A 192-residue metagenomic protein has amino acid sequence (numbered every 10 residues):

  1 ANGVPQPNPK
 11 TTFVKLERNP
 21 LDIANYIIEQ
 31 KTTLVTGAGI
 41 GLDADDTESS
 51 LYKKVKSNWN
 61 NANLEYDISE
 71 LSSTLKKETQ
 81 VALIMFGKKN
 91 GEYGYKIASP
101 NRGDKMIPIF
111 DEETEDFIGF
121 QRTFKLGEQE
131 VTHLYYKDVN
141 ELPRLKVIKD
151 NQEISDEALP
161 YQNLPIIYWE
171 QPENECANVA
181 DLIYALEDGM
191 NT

Functional and structural regions predicted by a protein language model:
A1-Y93: Extended, helix-rich architectural segments
S73-T192: Structured, contiguous alpha/beta core segments that scaffold functional sites
